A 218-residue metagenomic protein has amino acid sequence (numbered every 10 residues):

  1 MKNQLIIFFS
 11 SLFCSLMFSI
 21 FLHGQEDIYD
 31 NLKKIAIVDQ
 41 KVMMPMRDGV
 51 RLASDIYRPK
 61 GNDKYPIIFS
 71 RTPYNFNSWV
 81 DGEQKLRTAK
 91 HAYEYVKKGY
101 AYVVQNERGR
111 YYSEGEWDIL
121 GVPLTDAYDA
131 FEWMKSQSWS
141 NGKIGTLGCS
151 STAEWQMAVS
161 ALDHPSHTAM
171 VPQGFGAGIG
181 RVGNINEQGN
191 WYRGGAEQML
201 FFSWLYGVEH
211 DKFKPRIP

Functional and structural regions predicted by a protein language model:
M1-I6: Positively charged n-region of N-terminal signal peptides that target proteins for export
F8-S19: Bacterial N-terminal signal peptides
D27-N62: N-terminal cap/lid segment of alpha/beta-hydrolase-fold proteins
V50-L52, K64-I67, K98-A101, S140-K143 (+1 more regions): Loop/turn elements at helix/coil->beta-strand transitions in domains of secreted/extracellular proteins
K60-K135: Cap/lid segment of the alpha/beta-hydrolase catalytic domain
T88, K97, A161-P218: Accessory cap/linker subdomain of secreted extracellular hydrolases
W139-S151: Alpha/beta-hydrolase fold nucleophile elbow
T152, Q156-S160: Short helix immediately C-terminal to the catalytic nucleophile in hydrolase catalytic domains
